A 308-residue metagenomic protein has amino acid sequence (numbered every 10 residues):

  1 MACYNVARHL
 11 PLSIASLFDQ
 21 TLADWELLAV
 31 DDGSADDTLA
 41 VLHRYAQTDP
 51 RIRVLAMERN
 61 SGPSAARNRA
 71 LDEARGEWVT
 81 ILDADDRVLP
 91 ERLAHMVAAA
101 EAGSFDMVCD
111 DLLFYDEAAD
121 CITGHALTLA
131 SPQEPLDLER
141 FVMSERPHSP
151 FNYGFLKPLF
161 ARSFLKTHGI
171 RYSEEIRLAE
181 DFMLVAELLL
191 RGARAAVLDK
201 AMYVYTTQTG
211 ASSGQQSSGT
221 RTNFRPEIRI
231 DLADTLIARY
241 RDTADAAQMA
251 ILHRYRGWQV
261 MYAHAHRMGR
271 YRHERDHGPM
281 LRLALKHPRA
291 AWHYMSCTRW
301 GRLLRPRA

Functional and structural regions predicted by a protein language model:
M1-F224, L303-L304: Nucleotide-sugar donor-binding/catalytic module of glycosyltransferases that assemble extracellular/cell-envelope
M183, L190, A195-A308: C-terminal subregions of glycosyltransferases and related glycan-biosynthesis enzymes
